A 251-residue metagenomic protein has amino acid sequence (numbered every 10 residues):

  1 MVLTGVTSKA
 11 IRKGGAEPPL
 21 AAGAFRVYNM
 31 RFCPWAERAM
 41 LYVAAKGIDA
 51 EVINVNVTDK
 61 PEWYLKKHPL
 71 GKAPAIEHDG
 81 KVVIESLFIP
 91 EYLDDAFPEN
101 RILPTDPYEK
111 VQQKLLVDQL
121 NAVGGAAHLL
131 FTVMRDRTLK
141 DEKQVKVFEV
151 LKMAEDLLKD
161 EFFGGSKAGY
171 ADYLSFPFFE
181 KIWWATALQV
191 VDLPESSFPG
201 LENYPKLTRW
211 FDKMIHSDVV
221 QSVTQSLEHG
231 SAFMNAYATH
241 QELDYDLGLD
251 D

Functional and structural regions predicted by a protein language model:
M1-K167, H240-D251: GST-like domain detector, emphasizing the conserved glutathione-binding G-site in the N-terminal thioredoxin-like
W35, I84, F88, S175-F179 (+2 more regions): Tryptophan-centric aromatic hotspots in well-structured domains and transmembrane helices
R38, L115, Q119, M153 (+2 more regions): Alpha-helical scaffold segments in carbohydrate-active enzymes
L103, S197-F198: Membrane interface segments of multi-pass transport proteins and intramembrane proteases
E161, W183-V190, V220-T224: Substrate-binding/catalytic groove segments of enzymes that remodel or degrade extracellular structural polymers
S166-V191, G200-N203: GST superfamily/GST-like fold recognition
E202-S231: A contiguous, mid-protein "functional segment" used to position or interact with cofactors/ions or partner subunits
L227-D244: C-terminal/domain-terminus segments
